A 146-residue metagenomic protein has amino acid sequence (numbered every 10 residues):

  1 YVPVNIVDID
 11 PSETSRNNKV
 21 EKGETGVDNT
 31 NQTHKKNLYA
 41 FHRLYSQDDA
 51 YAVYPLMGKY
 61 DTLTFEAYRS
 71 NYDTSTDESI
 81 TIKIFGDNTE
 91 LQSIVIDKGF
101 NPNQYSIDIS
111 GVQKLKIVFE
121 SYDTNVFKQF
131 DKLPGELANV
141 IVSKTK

Functional and structural regions predicted by a protein language model:
Y1-K146: Gly-Asp-aromatic-enriched flexible segments
